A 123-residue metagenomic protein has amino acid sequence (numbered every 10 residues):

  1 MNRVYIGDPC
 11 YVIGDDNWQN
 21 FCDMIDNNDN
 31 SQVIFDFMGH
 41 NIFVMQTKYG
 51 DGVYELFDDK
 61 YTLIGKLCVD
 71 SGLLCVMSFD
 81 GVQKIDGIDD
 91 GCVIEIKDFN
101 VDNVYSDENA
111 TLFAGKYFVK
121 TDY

Functional and structural regions predicted by a protein language model:
M1-Y123: Intrinsically disordered, low-complexity acidic regions enriched in Pro/Ser/Thr
